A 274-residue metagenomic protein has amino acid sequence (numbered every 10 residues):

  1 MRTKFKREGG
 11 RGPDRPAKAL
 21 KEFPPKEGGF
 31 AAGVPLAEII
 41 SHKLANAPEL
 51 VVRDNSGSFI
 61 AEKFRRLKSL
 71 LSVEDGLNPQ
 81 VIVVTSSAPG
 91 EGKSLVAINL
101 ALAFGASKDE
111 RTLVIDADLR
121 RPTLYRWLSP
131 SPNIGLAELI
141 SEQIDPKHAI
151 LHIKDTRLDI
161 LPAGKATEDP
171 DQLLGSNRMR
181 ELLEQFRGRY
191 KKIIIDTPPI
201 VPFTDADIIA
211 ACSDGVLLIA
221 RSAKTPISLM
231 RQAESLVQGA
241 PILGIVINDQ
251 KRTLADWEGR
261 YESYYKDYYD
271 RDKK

Functional and structural regions predicted by a protein language model:
M1-K274: P-loop NTP-binding module
